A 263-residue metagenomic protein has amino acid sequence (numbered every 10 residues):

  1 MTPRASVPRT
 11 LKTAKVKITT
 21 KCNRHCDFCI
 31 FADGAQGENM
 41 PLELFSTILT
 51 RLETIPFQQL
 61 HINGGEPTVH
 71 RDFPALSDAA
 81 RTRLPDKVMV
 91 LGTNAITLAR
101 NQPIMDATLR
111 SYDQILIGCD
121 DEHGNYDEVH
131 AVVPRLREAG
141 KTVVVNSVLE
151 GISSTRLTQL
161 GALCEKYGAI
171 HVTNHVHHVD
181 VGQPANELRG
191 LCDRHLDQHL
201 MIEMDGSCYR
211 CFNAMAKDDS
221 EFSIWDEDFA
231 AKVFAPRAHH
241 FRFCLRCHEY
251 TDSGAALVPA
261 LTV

Functional and structural regions predicted by a protein language model:
M1-K12, A32, F212-V263: Flexible mid-to-C-terminal extensions adjoining Fe-S/redox cofactors in radical SAM and related proteins
P3-F28, F57-N63, Q198-G206: N-terminal pre-triad scaffold of radical SAM enzymes
S6, T142-V144, I152-S220, Y250-G254 (+1 more regions): A C-terminal junction/extension of Radical SAM enzymes
T13, K17, A32-M40, P56-H70 (+4 more regions): Core AdoMet radical
K21-H25, D33, F243: Short pre-active-site segment immediately N-terminal to redox-active cysteine/selenocysteine motifs in thiol-based
M40-I48, P259-V263: Short cysteine/histidine-rich metal-coordination sites, predominantly Zn2+-binding motifs
F73-D78, A99-A107, L157-G161: Distinct, well-ordered alpha-helical segments
S77-P85, V133-G140, E165: Surface-exposed amphipathic alpha-helices with a cationic face
